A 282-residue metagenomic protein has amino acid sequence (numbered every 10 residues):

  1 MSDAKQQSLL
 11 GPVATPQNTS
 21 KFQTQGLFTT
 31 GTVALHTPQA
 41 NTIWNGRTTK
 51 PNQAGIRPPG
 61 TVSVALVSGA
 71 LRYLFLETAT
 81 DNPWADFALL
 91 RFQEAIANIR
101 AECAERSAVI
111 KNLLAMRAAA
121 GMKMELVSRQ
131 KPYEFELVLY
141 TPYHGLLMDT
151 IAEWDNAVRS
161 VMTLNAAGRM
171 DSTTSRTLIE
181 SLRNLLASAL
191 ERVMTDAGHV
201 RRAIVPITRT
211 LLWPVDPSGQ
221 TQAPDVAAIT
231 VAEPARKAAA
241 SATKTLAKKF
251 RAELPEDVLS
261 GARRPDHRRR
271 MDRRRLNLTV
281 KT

Functional and structural regions predicted by a protein language model:
M1-T150, N156-R159, T163-N165, E180-T282: Polar/charged low-complexity regulatory segments
T174-I179: Short hydrophobic alpha-helical segments that form membrane-spanning helices or hydrophobic packing faces of helical
